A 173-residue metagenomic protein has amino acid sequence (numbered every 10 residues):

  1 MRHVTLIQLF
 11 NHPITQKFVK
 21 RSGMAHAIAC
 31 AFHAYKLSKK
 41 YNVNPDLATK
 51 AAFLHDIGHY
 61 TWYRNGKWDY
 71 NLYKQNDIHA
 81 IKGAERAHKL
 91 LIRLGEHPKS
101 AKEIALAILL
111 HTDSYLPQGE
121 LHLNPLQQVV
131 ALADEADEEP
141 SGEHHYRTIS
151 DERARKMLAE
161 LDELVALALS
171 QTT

Functional and structural regions predicted by a protein language model:
M1-H3, F18-D46, L54, E96 (+1 more regions): Divalent metal-dependent phosphate-bond-processing catalytic cores, especially two-metal-ion Mg2+/Mn2+ enzymes that act
V4-A29, R64-N71: Active-site flanking loop/helix segments enriched in acidic
F10-P13, I108, V130: A generic structural signal for nonpolar/aromatic side chains embedded in well-ordered alpha-helices
M24, I28, K74-I81, K102: Non-membrane alpha-helical structural segments and their capping/turn regions in soluble enzymes
C30, L37, D77-L94: An active-site-proximal "capping" alpha-helix that borders the catalytic cofactor pocket
D46-K67, G83, A105-D113: His-Asp-centered metal-binding catalytic motifs of divalent-metal-dependent phosphohydrolases/nucleases
T61-D77, Q118: Metal-dependent catalytic cores of enzymes that make or break cyclic nucleotides and related phosphoester linkages
